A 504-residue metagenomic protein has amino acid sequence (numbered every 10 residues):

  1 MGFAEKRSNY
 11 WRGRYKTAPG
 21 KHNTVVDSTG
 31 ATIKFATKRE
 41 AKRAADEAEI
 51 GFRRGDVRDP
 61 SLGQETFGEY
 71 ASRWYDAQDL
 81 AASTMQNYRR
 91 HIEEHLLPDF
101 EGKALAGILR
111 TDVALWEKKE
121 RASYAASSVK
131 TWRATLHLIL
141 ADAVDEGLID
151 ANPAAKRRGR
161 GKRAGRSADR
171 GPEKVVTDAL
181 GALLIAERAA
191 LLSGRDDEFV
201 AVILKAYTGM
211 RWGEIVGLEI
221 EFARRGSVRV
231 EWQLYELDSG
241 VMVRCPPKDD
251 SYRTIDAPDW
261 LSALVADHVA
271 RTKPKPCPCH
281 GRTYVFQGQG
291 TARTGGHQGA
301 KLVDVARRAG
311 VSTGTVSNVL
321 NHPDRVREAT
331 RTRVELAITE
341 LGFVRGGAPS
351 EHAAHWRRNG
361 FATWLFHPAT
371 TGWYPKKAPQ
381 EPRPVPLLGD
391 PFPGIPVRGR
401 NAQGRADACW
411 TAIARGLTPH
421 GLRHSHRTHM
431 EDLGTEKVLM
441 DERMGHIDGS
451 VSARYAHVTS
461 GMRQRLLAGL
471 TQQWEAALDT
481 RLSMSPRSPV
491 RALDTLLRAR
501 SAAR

Functional and structural regions predicted by a protein language model:
F3, I33-K38, R73-L148, P153 (+5 more regions): N-terminal core-binding DNA-recognition domain of tyrosine site-specific recombinases/integrases
R7-R12, K16-T111, L115, R271-R282 (+3 more regions): N-terminal DNA-binding module of tyrosine recombinases/phage integrases
R12, K156-A164, I185, G217-R271 (+2 more regions): Conserved tyrosine-mediated DNA breakage-rejoining catalytic core shared by Y-recombinases
T111, K162-D197, Y207-M210, A263: Long, amphipathic, Lys/Arg-enriched alpha-helical "connector/arm" segment
E187-E198, T208, I255, R271-Y284 (+5 more regions): Short, basic (Lys/Arg/His-rich) helix/loop patches that form interaction surfaces in the mid-to-C-terminal regions
E221-S227, R415-G416, T435-R454, D479: Short, polar N-cap/turn motifs at the start of nucleic acid-interacting alpha helices
L237-T254, D259-L261, P274, H297 (+7 more regions): C-terminal secondary-structure termini that scaffold catalytic or DNA-interacting sites
G299-G347: N-terminal helix-turn-helix DNA-binding module of bacterial transcription factors
